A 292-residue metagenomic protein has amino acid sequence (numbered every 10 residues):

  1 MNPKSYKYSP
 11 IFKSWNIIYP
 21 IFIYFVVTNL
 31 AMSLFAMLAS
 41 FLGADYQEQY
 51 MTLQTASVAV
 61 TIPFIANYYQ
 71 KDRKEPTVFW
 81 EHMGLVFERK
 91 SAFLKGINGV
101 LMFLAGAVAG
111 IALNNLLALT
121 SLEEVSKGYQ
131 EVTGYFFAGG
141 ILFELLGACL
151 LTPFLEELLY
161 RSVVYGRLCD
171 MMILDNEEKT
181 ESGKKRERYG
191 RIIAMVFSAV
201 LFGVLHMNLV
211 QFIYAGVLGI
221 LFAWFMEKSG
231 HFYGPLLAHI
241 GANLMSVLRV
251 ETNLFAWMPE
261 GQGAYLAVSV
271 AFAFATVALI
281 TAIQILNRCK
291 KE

Functional and structural regions predicted by a protein language model:
N2-I23, E75-I111, A138-I141, R186-E187 (+1 more regions): Interfacial transmembrane-helix boundary/kink motif in multi-pass membrane proteins
P20-T77: Alpha-helical transmembrane segments in multi-pass membrane proteins
I23, F197-L201, L237, G241: Hydrophobic residues within alpha-helical transmembrane segments of multi-pass solute transporters/permease subunits
Y24-N29, S57-N67, F103-N114, A267-R288: Hydrophobic core of alpha-helical transmembrane segments in multi-pass integral membrane proteins
S40-Y50, W80-T152, G166, D170-E181 (+1 more regions): Juxtamembrane helix-loop-helix connectors linking adjacent transmembrane helices in multi-pass membrane enzymes
L155-F197, W224-H231: Membrane-interface helix/loop boundary segments of multi-pass membrane proteins
Q211, Y233-G234: Residue-level recognition of membrane-helix boundary sites in multi-pass small-molecule transporters
I240-E292: C-terminal membrane module of polytopic membrane proteins
